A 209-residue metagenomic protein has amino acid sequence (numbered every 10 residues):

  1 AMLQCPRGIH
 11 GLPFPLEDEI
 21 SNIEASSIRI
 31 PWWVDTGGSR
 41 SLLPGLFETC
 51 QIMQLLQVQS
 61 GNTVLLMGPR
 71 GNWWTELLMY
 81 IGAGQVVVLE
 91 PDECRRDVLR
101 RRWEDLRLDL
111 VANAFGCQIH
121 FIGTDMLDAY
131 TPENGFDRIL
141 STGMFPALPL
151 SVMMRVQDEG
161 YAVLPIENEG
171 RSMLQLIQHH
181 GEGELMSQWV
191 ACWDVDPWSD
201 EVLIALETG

Functional and structural regions predicted by a protein language model:
A1-I23: N-terminal auxiliary segments of SAM/dcSAM-dependent transferases
C5-P6, N168-R171, W193-D194: Glycine-rich beta-alpha junction loops
R7-H10, L108, Y161, V195: Generic structural signal for secondary-structure transition and capping sites
P15-P31, D35, E159-L164, G170-R171: Short, surface-exposed polybasic-and-hydrophobic patches located at secondary-structure transitions
E24-R29, L43-N62: Conserved alpha-helix/loop element of class I SAM-dependent methyltransferases that forms part of the SAM/SAH-binding
T36-L42: Class I SAM-dependent methyltransferase Rossmann-like catalytic core, especially the SAM/SAH-binding loop
M53-M186: Conserved nucleotide-cofactor-binding alpha/beta core module
M173-G209: Substrate-binding/catalytic lobe of Class I Rossmann-like enzymes that use SAM or dcSAM, i.e., the mid-to-C-terminal
